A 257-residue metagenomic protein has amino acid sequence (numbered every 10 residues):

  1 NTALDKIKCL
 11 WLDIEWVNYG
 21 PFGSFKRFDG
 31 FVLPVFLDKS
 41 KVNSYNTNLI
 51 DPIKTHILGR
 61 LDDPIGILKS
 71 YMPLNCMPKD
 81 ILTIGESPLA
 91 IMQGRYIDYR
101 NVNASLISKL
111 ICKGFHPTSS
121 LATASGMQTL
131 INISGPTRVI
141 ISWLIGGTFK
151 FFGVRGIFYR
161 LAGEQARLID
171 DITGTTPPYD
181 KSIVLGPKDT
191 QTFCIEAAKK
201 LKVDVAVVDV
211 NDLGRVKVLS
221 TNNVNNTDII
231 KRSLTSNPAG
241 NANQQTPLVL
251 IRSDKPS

Functional and structural regions predicted by a protein language model:
N1-S257: N-terminal and secondary-structure boundary signal
